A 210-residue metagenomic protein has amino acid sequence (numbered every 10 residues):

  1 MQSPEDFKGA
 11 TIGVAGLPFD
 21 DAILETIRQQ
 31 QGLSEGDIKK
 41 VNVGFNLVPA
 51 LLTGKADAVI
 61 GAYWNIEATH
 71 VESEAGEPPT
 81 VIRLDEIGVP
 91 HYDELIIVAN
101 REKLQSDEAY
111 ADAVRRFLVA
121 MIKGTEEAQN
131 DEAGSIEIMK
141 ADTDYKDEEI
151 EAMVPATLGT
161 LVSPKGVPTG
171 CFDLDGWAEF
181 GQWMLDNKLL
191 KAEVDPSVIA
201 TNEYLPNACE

Functional and structural regions predicted by a protein language model:
M1, D93-A111: A bilobed periplasmic-binding-protein/Venus flytrap-type ligand-binding module shared by bacterial periplasmic
M1-S73, V89-H91, D175-E179: Bilobed "Venus flytrap"/periplasmic-binding protein-like clamshell domains and structurally analogous long
T11, G16, R28-G32, K55 (+6 more regions): Sec/Tat-exported extracytoplasmic proteins
I66, I87-V89, K103-Q105, G124: Short, catalytically relevant binding-site loops at active-site mouths
T80-D85: C-terminal module of multi-pass small-molecule transporters
S106-N187: Secondary-structure end/capping motifs
W177-E210: Conserved C-terminal helix/tail region of periplasmic/extracytoplasmic solute-binding proteins
